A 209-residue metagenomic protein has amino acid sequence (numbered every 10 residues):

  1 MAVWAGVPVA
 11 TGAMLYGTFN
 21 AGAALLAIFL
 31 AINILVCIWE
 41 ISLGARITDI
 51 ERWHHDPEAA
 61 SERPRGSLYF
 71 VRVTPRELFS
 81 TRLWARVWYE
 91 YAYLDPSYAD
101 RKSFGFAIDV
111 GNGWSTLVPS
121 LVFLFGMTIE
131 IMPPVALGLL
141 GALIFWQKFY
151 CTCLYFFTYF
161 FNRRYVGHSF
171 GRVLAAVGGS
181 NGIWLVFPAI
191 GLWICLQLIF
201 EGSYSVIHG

Functional and structural regions predicted by a protein language model:
M1-D56: N-terminal leader/capping segments at the start of a protein or of a new domain
M1-W4, A21-V36, G105-N112, P134-I144 (+1 more regions): Transmembrane alpha-helices of multi-pass eukaryotic membrane proteins
G6-G12, R86-P96: Membrane-proximal N-terminal segments immediately preceding the first transmembrane helix
V9-A27, F125-L139, F157-A175, W193-H208: Membrane-lumen (extracellular) interface motif
L25, A45-A92, R164-H168, E201-G209: Interhelical loop segments of eukaryotic multi-pass membrane proteins
A92-W114: Individual transmembrane alpha-helix segments
N112-L124: Core segments of transmembrane alpha-helices that mediate helix-helix packing or line hydrophobic substrate/ligand
P119, L143-Y159: Hydrophobic alpha-helical membrane segments
